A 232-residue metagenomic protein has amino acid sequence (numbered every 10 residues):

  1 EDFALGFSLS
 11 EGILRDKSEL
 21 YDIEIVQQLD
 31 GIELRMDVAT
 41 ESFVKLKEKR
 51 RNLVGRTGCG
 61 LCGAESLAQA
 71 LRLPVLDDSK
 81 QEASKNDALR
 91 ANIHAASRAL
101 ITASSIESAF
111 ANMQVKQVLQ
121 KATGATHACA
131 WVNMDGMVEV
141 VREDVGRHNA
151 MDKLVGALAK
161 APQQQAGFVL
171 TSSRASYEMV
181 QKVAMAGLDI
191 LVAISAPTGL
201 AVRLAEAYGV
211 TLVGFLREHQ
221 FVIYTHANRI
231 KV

Functional and structural regions predicted by a protein language model:
E1-C129, M134, V138-V140: Intrinsically disordered, low-complexity regions enriched in acidic/Ser/Thr/Pro/Gln residues
V115, L119-S173: Glycine- and Gly-Pro-enriched alpha-helical subdomains that act as flexible, kink-prone "lid/hinge" or packing modules
V132-N133, Y224-H226: Short beta-strand-to-turn element immediately C-terminal to the catalytic PLP-Schiff-base lysine in fold type I
R147-Y224, V232: Feature captures the catalytic cores and cofactor-binding loops of soluble hydro-lyases/lyases that act on carboxylate
R229: An anion-binding catalytic pocket shared by soluble metabolic enzymes
